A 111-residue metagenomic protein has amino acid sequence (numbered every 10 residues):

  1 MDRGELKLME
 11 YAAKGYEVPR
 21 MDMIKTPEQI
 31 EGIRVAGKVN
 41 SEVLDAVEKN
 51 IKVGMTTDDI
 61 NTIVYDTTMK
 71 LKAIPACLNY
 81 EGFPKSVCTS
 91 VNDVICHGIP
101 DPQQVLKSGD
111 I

Functional and structural regions predicted by a protein language model:
M1-I111: Active-site neighborhoods and metal-handling regions in enzymes and metal-associated proteins
